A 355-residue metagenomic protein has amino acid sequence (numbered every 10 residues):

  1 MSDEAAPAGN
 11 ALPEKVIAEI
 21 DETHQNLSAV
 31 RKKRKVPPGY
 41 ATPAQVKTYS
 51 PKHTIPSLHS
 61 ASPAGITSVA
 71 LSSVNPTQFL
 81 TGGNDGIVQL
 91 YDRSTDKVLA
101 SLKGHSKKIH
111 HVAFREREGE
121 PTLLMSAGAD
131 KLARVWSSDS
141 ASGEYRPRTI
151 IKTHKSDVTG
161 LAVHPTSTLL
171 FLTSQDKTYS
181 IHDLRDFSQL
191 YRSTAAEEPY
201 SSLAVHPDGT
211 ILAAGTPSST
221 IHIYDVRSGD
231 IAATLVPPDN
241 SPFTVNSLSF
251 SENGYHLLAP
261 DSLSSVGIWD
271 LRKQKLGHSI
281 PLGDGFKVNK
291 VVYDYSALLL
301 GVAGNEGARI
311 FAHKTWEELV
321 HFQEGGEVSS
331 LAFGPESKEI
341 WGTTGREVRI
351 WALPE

Functional and structural regions predicted by a protein language model:
M1-P63: Intrinsically disordered terminal extensions that flank WD40 beta-propeller domains in eukaryotic WD-repeat scaffold
T54-H59, K97-L102, R146-I151, S188-S193 (+3 more regions): A short beta-strand motif characteristic of beta-propeller blades
L58-G86: Beta-strand-rich domains and repeat architectures in extracellular enzymes and scaffolds, especially beta-propellers
H59-I66, K103-I109, I151-V158, T194-Y200 (+3 more regions): WD40/WD-repeat beta-propeller blade N-cap
A70-P76, S94-T95, A113-P121, L161-T168 (+9 more regions): Loop/turn segments within WD40 beta-propeller blades
G82-D85, A127-K131, T173-D176, G215-S218 (+3 more regions): Conserved strand-to-loop turn within each blade of WD40 beta-propeller repeats
V88-D92, V112, A133-S138, Y179-D183 (+4 more regions): WD40-repeat beta-propellers
S329-E355: Blade-level signature of beta-propeller repeat domains, shared across WD40, Kelch, NHL, RCC1 and BNR/Asp-box propellers
